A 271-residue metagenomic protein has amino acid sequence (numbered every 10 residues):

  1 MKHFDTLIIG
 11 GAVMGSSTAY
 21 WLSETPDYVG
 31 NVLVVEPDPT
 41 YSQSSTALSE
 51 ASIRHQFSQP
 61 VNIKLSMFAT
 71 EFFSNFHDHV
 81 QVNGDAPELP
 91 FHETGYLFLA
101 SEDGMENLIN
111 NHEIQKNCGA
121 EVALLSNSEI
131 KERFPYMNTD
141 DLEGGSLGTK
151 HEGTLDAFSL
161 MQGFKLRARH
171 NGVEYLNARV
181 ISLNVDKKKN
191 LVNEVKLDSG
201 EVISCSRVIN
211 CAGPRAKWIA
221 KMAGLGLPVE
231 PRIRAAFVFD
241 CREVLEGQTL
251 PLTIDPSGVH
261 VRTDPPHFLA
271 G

Functional and structural regions predicted by a protein language model:
M1-M14, L33: Beta1/beta-strand and adjacent pyrophosphate-binding region of the FAD-binding site in flavoprotein oxidoreductases
G11, S101-E102, A212-G213: Glycine-rich, N-terminal phosphate-binding loop of Rossmann-like dinucleotide-binding domains
M14, T40, R215: Conserved Rossmann-like nucleotide-cofactor binding loop
S17-P26, V35, A51-R54, N75 (+4 more regions): Active-site substrate-recognition segment that forms the wall of the catalytic cavity or substrate channel
S23-T46: Glycine-rich FAD pyrophosphate-binding loop
P37, N127, V180: Active-site loop/turn elements of alpha/beta-hydrolase fold enzymes, especially the short glycine-/histidine-rich
A51-R133, G258-H260: Dinucleotide-binding Rossmann-like beta1-alpha1 core, especially the glycine-rich loop that anchors the ADP
L147-R207, R215: Helical element adjacent to the flavin cofactor pocket in flavoenzyme catalytic cores
